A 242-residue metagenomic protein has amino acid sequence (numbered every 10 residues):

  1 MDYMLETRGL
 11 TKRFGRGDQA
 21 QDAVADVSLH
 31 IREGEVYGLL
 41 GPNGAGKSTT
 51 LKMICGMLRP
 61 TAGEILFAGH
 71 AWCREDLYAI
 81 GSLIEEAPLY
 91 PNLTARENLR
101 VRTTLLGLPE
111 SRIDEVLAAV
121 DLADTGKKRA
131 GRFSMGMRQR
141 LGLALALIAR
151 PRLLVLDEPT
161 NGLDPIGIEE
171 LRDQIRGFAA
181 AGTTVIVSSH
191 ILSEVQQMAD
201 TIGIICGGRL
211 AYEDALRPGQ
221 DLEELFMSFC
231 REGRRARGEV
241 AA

Functional and structural regions predicted by a protein language model:
M1-T7, T11-D26, E33: A short, flexible loop at the N-terminus of ABC-type nucleotide-binding domains that lies
C55: Helix-to-loop junction immediately C-terminal to a conserved catalytic motif
G63-D76, Y212-D214: Conserved ABC transporter NBD signature motif
R100, T104, E110-T125: Conserved ABC ATPase "signature" region
L154-E158: Catalytic Walker B motif of ABC-type/P-loop ATPase nucleotide-binding domains
